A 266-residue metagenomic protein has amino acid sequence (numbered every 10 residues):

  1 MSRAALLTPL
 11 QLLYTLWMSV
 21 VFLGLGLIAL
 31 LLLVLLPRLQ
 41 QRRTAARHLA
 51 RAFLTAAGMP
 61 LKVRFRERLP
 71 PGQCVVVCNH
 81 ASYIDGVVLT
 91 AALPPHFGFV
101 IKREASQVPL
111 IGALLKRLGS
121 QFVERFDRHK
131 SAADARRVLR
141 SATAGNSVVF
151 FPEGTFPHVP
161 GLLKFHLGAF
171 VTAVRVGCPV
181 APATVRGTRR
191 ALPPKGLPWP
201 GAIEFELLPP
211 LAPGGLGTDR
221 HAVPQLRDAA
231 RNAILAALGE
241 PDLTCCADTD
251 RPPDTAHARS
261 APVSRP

Functional and structural regions predicted by a protein language model:
S2-K62, A113-R117: A transmembrane-helix-recognition feature enriched in membrane-embedded lipid enzymes and envelope glyco-/phospholipid
A5-L6, A132-P266: Non-catalytic C-terminal accessory region of glycerolipid acyltransferases and related lyso-lipid remodeling enzymes
A29-Q41, A56, P70-R128: Catalytic core of membrane glycerolipid acyltransferases/transacylases, capturing the structured, soluble-facing
T55-R64, S131-A132, R186-R190: Short gly/ser/thr-rich secondary-structure transition/capping motifs
P60, G98, Q121, S147 (+1 more regions): Residue-level detector of anion-binding/catalytic polar loops
V63, Q121-E124, P213: Short acidic-hydrophobic, aromatic-tinged amphipathic segments that line or gate anion-handling sites
V63, V76, F99-V100, F205-L207: Generic preference for hydrophobic
F65-L69: Glycine-rich helix-loop-beta junction characteristic of Rossmann-like nucleotide cofactor-binding loops
